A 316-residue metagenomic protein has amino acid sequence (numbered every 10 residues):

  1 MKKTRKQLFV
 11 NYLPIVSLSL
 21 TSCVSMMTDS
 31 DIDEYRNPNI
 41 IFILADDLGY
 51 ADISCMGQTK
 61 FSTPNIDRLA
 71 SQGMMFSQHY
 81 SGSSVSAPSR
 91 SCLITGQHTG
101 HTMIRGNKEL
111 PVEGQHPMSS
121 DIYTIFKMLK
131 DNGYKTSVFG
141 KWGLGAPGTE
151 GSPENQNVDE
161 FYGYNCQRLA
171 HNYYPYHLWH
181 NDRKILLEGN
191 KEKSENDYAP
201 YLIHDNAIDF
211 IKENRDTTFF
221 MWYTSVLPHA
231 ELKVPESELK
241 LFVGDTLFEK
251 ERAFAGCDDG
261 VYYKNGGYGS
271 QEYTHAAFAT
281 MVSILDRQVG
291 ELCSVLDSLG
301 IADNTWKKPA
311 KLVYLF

Functional and structural regions predicted by a protein language model:
M1-Y35: Bacterial Sec-dependent N-terminal signal peptides
C23, F42, Y50-S137, G148 (+2 more regions): Active-site segment of extracytoplasmic enzymes that catalyze sulfate/phosphate-ester chemistry
I32-P38, A45-K60, N107, N165-F316: Active-site-proximal cap/lid insertion segments
S137-V138, W222: A structural signal for short, well-ordered beta-strand segments and their strand-loop junctions that often border
K141: Active-site glycine-centered loops adjacent to acidic/histidine catalytic or metal-binding residues that shape
E154-N157: Short, structured coil segments at secondary-structure junctions
F161-Y162: Short, well-ordered beta-strand core segments
